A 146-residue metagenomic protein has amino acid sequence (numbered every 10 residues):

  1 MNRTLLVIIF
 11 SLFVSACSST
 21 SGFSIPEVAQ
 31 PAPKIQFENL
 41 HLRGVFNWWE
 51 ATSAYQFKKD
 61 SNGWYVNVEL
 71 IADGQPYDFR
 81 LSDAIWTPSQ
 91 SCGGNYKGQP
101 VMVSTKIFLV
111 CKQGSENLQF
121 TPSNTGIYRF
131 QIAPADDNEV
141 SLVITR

Functional and structural regions predicted by a protein language model:
N2-I8: Sec-dependent signal peptide recognition, specifically the positively charged N-region followed immediately by
F13-A16: C-terminal motif of bacterial Sec signal peptides marking the signal peptidase cleavage site
S18-S21: Bacterial signal peptide processing site
A32-G74, A84-V110: Aromatic-rich carbohydrate-binding modules that target alpha-glucans
E38-L42, S141-R146: Extended low-complexity, serine/threonine- and proline-enriched intrinsically disordered segments
Q75-Y77, Y128: Exposed beta-strand face motif in extracellular beta-rich ectodomains
S82-A84, A135: Beta-strand-rich extracellular modules
Q119-T145: Short, exposed beta-strand-loop hairpins at the edges of beta-sheets in extracellular/periplasmic proteins
